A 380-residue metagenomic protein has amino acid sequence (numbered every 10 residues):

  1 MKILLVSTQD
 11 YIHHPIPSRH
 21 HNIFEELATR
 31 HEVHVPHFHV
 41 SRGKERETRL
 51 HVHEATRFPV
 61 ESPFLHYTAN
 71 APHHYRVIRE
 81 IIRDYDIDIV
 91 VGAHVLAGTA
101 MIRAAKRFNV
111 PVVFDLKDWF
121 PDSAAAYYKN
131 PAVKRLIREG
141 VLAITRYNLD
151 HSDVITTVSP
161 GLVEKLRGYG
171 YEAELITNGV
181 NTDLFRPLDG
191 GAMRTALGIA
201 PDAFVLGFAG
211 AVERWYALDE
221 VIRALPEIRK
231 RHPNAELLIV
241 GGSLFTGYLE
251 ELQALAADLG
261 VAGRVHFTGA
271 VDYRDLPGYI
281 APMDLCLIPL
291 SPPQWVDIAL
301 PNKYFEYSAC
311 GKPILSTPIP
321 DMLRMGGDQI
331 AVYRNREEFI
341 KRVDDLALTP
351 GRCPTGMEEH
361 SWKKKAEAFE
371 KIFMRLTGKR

Functional and structural regions predicted by a protein language model:
M1-K44, Y85, I228, I319: N-terminal subdomain of nucleotide-sugar transferases
L4-V6, T156, A200-L225, L238: Conserved donor-binding/catalytic core segment of Leloir-type glycosyltransferases
H14, Y216, D272-Y279, C286-S308 (+1 more regions): Nucleotide-sugar-dependent
N22-I23, R76-E80, T99, R103-R107 (+3 more regions): Membrane-proximal helix-turn-helix segments that form the acceptor-binding/catalytic region of lipid-linked
G161, G179: Carbohydrate-associated surface elements
R186-I199: A short helix/loop element that forms part of the nucleotide-sugar donor recognition site in Leloir-type
V240-G241, L249-D275: Nucleotide-activated donor-binding/catalytic signature segment of Leloir-type glycosyltransferases, i.e., the conserved
D328-E337, V343-L348: Conserved acidic donor-binding segment of nucleotide-sugar-dependent glycosyltransferases
